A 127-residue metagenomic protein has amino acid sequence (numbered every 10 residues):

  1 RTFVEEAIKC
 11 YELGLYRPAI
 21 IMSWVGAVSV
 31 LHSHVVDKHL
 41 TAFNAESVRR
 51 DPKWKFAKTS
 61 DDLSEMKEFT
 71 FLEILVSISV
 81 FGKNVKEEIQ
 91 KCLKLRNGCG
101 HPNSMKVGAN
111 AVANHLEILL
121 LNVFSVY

Functional and structural regions predicted by a protein language model:
R1-E73, K91, N122-Y127: Amphipathic alpha-helical interface elements
S77-Y127: Charge-enriched, short contiguous segments at helix-coil
